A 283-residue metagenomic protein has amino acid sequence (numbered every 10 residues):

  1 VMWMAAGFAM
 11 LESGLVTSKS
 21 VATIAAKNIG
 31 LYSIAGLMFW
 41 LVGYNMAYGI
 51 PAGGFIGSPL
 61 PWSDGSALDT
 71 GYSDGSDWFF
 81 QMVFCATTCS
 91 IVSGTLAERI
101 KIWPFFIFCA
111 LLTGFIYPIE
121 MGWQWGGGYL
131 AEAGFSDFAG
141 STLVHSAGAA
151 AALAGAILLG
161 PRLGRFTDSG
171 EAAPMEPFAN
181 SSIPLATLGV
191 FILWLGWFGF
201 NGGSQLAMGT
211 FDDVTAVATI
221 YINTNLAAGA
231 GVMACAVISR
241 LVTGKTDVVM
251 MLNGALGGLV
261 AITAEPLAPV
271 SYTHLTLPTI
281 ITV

Functional and structural regions predicted by a protein language model:
V1-F166, P177-F191, L195-N225, G229 (+1 more regions): Metal/cofactor- and membrane transport-associated sequence elements
C89-I91, V232-C235, L256-A261: Hydrophobic, membrane-inserted alpha-helices
L96, L259-E265: Generic transmembrane alpha-helix signature in multi-pass membrane proteins, especially transporters/channels
T210, T263-S271: Helix-coil boundary and interhelical linker segments in multi-pass alpha-helical membrane proteins
L241-V249: Short, amphipathic, aromatic/basic-enriched membrane-interface segments that mark the entry/exit of transmembrane
V249-G257: Functional transmembrane alpha-helices
T273-T279: Conserved small/polar residues in nucleotide/adenosyl-binding loops
